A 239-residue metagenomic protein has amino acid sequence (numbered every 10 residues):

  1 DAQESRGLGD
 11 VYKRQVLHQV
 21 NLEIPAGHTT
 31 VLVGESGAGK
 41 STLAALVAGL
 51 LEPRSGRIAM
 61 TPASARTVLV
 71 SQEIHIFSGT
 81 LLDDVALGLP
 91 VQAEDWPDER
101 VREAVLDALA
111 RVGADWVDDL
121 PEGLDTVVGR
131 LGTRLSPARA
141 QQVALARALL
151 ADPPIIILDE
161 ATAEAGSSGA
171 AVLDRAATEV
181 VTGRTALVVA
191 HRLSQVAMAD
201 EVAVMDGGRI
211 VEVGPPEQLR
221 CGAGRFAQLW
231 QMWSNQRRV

Functional and structural regions predicted by a protein language model:
D1-Y12: Single conserved hydrophobic/aromatic residue that forms the stacking wall/gate of nucleotide- or nucleobase-binding
A48: Helix-to-loop junction immediately C-terminal to a conserved catalytic motif
R57-A59, L82-G129, D174-T178, G183: ABC ATPase nucleotide-binding domain helical subdomain, centered on the C-loop/LSGGQ "ABC signature"
E122, R175, R192, A197-V239: C-terminal portion of ABC ATPase nucleotide-binding domains
L145, V189: Hydrophobic anchor residue at the start of the ABC signature
D152: Conserved catalytic motifs of ABC-family nucleotide-binding domains
I156-E160: Catalytic Walker B motif of ABC-type/P-loop ATPase nucleotide-binding domains
